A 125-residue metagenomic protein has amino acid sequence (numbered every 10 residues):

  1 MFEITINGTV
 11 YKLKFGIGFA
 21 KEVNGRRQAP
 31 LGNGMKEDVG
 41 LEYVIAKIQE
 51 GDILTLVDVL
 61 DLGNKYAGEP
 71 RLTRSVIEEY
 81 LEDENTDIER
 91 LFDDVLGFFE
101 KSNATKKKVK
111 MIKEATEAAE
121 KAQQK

Functional and structural regions predicted by a protein language model:
M1-V10, P30-A46, L54, Y66-K125: Charged interaction scaffolds used for protein-protein
K14-F15: Short linear motifs in exposed loops
G18-Q28: Short Gly/aromatic-enriched secondary-structure transition segments
G51: Residue-level signal for short amphipathic helical patches enriched in basic/charged and nearby hydrophobic residues
G63: Glycine-rich, N-terminal phosphate-binding loop and its surrounding beta-alpha-beta segment
